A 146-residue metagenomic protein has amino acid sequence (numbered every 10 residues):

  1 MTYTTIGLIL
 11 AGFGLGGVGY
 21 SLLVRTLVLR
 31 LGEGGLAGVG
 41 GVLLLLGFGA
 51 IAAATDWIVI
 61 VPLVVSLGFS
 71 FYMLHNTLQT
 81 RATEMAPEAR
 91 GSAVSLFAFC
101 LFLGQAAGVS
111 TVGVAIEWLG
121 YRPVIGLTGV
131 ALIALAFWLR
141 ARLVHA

Functional and structural regions predicted by a protein language model:
T2-L10, I60, R90-V94: Juxtamembrane helix-start elements in MFS-like secondary transporters
A11-L15, F102-L103: Short hydrophobic/small-residue motifs within alpha-helical transmembrane segments of multi-pass transporter-like
G19-E33, I116-E117: Helix-to-loop junctions at the C-terminal end of transmembrane segments in multipass secondary transporters
L29-R30, A52-A53, E84, I116-R122: Membrane-helix boundary and inter-helical linker elements of multi-pass secondary transporters
G34-L78: C-terminal transmembrane helical hairpin of 12-TM major facilitator-type secondary transporters
Y72, N76-M85, A98: Intracellular helix-loop hinge segments at the cytoplasmic ends of transmembrane helices in 12-TM rocker-switch-type
E84-L119, T128: A late C-terminal transmembrane helix in Major Facilitator Superfamily
G129-A146: Multi-pass alpha-helical transporter architecture, strongest for 12-TM Major Facilitator/SLC carriers used
